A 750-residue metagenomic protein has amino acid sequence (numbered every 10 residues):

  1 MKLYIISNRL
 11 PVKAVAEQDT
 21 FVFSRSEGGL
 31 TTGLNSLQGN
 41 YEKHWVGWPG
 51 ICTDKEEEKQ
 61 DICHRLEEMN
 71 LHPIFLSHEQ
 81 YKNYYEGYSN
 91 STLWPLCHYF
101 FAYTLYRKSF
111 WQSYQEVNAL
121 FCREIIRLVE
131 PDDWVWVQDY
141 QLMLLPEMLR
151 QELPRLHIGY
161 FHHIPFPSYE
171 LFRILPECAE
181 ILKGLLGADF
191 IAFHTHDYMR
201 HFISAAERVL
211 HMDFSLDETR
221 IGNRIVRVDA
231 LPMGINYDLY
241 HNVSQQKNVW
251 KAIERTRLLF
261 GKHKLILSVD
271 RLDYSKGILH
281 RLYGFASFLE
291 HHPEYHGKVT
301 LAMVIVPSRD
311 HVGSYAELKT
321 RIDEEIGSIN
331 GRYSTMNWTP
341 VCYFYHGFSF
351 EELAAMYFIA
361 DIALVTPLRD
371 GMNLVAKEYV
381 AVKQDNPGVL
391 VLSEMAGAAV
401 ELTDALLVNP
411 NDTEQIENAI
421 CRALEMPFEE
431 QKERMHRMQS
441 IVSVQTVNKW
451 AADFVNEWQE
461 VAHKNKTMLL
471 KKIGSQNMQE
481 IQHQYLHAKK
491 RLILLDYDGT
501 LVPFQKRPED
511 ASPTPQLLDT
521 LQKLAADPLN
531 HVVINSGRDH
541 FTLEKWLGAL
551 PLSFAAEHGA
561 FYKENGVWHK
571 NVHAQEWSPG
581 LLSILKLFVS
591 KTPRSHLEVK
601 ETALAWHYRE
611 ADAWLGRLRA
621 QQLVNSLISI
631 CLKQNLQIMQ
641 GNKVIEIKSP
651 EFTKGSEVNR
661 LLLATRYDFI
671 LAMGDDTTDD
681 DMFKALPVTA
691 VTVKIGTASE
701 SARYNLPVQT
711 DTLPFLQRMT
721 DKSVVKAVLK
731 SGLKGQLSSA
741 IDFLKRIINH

Functional and structural regions predicted by a protein language model:
M1-K472: Catalytic cores of carbohydrate-active enzymes across secretory and cytosolic contexts
F101-V117, V502-D510, N642-P650: Glycine-rich phosphate-binding "P-loop"
I322, S440-Y497, Q505, Q516 (+1 more regions): Non-catalytic pre-domain segments flanking phosphatase-related domains
S512-T602: Active-site phosphate-binding/coordination module
T514, K563-N565, P650, G655-H750: Mg2+-dependent phosphoryl-transfer enzymes with acidic/Ser/Thr/Gly-rich catalytic loops
E557, K563-S583, M639-Y667: Substrate-recognition "cap/lid" segment bordering the active-site pocket of phosphatases
S595-A611, N635-K648: Charged, glycine-interspersed solvent-exposed loop segments at helix/strand-loop junctions that cap or gate access
R619-I628: Short amphipathic alpha-helices in soluble, non-transmembrane regions that often serve as interface/regulatory elements
